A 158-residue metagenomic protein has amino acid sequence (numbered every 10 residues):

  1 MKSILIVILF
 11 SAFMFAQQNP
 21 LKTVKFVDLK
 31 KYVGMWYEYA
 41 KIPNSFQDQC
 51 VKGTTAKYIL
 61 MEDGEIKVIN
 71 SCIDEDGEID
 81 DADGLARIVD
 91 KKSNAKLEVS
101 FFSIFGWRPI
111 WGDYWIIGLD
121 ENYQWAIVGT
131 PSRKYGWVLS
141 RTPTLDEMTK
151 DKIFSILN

Functional and structural regions predicted by a protein language model:
S3-A16: Sec-dependent N-terminal signal peptides
F15-N158: A beta-rich soluble binding module of mature secreted/lumenal proteins
